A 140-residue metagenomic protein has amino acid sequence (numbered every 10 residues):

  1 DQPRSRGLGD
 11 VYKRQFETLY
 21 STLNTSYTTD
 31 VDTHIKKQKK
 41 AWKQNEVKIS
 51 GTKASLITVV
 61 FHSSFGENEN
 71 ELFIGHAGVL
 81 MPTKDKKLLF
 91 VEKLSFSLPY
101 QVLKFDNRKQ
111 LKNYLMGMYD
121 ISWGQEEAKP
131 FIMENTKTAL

Functional and structural regions predicted by a protein language model:
D1-Y12: Single conserved hydrophobic/aromatic residue that forms the stacking wall/gate of nucleotide- or nucleobase-binding
G9, Q15-T33: Acidic, glycine-rich loop-and-strand cores that form catalytic or ligand-binding grooves in diverse globular domains
V31-K43, K109-M116: Generic hydrophobic, helix-prone segments enriched in Leu/Val/Ile
K36-I74: Catalytic-site beta-strand/loop segments enriched in glycine and acidic/polar residues
F61-S64, M81, L94: Short, flexible loop/turn elements at secondary-structure junctions
E69-V91: Catalytic nucleophile-His microenvironment captured as a short glycine-rich beta-strand/loop that brackets
E71-F73, L103-R108: Surface-exposed beta-strand edges and their flanking turn/coil or helix-capping segments
L88-S97, F105-L140: Low-complexity, Gly/Ser/Thr/Pro-rich intrinsically disordered linker/tail segments
